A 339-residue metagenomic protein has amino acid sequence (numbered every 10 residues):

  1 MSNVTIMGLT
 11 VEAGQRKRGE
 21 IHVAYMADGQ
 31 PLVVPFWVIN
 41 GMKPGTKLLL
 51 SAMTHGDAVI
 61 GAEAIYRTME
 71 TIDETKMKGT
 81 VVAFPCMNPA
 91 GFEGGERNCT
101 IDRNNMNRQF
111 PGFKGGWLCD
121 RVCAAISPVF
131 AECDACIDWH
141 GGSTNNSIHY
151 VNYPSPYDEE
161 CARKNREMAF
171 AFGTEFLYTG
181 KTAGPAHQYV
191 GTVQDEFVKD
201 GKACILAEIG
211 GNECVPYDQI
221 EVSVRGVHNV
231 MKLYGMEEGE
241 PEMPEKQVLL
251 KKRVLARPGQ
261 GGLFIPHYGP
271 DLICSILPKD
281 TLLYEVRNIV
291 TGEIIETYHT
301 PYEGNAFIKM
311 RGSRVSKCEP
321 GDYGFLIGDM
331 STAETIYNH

Functional and structural regions predicted by a protein language model:
M1-H339: Structured catalytic-domain cores with a bias toward divalent-metal coordination
